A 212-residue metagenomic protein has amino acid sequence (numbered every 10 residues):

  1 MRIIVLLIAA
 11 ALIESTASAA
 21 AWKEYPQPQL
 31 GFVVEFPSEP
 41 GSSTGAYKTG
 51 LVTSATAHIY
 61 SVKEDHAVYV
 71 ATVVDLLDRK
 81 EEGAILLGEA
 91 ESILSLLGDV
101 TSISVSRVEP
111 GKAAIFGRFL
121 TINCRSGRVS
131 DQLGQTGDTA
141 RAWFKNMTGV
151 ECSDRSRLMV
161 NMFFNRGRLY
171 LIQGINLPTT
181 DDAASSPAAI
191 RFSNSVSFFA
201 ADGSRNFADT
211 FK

Functional and structural regions predicted by a protein language model:
I3-I13: Sec-dependent N-terminal signal peptides
E14-A19: Sec/Tat signal peptide C-region and signal peptidase I cleavage site
A21-P28: Short acidic/polar N-terminal linker immediately downstream of export determinants
P28, F32, S38-G41, I85-S104 (+1 more regions): Surface-exposed amphipathic alpha-helical segments
Q29-G31, E64-H66, S153-R155, G167: Glycine-centered tight beta-turn/hairpin loop motif at sheet-sheet or coil-to-beta transitions
E35-I59, E91-F164: Signature of long, low-cysteine stretches enriched in small and polar/charged residues
S42-G45, G50-V52, L77-E81, T179-D182: A short local loop/turn or secondary-structure capping micro-motif enriched for an aromatic residue
A57-G88, L158-V160, L171-Q173: A short acidic-to-branched-hydrophobic micro-motif
